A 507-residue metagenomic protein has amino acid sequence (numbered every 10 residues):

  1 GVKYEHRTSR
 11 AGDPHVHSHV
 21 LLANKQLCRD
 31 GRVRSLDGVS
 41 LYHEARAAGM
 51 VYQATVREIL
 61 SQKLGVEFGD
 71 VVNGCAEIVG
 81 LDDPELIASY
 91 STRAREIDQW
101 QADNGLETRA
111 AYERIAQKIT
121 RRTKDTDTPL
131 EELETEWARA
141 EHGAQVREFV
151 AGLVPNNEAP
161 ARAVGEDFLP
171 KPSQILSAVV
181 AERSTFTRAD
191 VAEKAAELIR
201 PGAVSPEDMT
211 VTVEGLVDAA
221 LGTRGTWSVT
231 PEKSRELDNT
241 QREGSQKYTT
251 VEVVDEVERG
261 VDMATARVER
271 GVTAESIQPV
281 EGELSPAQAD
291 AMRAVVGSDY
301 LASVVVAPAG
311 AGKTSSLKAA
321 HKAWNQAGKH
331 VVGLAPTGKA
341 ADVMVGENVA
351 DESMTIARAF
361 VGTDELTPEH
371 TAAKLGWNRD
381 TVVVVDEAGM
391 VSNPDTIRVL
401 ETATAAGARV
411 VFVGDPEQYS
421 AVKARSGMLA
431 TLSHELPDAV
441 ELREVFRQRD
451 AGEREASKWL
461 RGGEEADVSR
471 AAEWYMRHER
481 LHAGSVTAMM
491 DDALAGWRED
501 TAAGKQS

Functional and structural regions predicted by a protein language model:
G1-L301, V306-A311, S315, A320-Q326 (+2 more regions): Beta->alpha loop/short-helix hinge microenvironment recognizer with preference for catalytic Tyr/His contexts
R10-D13, R29-R32, A341-M344, V361-G362 (+2 more regions): Switch/connector loops and helix/strand junctions flanking conserved nucleotide-binding motifs in nucleotide-processing
V16-S18, K329, D380, A406-R409 (+2 more regions): Short glycine-/polar-rich loops that comprise or flank the Walker A/P-loop and associated switch/sensor motifs
R259, R267-E275, D290-A291, A405 (+1 more regions): Conserved helicase motor core of P-loop NTPases
S303-N348, V411-V413, H478-V486, A493-S507: Conserved RecA-like ASCE P-loop NTPase motor core of nucleic-acid helicases/translocases
H330-T402, T431-H434, R443-F446, E453-A483: Conserved P-loop NTPase motor core of helicases/translocases
V385, V413-G414: Hydrophobic residues in beta-strands of the RecA-like P-loop NTPase core, especially within AAA+ ATPase
